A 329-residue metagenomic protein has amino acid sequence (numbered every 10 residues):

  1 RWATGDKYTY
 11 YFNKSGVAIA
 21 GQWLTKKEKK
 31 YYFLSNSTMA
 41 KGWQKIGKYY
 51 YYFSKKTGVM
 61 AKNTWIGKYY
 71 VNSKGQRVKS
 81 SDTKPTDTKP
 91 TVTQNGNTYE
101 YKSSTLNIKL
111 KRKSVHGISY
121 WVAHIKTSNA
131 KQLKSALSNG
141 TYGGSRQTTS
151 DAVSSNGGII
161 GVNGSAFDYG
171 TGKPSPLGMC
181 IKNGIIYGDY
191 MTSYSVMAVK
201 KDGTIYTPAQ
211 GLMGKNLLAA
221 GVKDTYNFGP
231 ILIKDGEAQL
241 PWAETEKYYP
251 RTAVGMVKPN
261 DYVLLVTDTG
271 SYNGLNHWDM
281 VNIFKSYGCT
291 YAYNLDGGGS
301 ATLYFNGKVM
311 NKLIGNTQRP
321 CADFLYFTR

Functional and structural regions predicted by a protein language model:
R1-T88: Extracellular adhesion/carbohydrate-binding repeat motifs centered on closely spaced tryptophans
N13-K14, S35, S54-K55, N72-K74 (+6 more regions): Short acidic-glycine loop/turn motifs at beta-strand connectors
D87-D189: Zymogen propeptides
Y101, F167-E244: Active-site-adjacent helix-turn-beta-strand microarchitecture at beta-sheet edges that either contains or buttresses
I118-Y120, S155-G157, T192-Y194, N227 (+3 more regions): Extracytoplasmic
H124, I159-N163, V196-A198, Y206-T207 (+3 more regions): Structural recognition of the beta-strand scaffold that forms the well-ordered cores of secreted hydrolase catalytic
S138-G144, Q210-N216, T267-S271: Short, solvent-exposed aromatic-acidic interface loops
T171-M191, Q239-T290, S300-R329: Conserved, well-ordered active-site substructure
